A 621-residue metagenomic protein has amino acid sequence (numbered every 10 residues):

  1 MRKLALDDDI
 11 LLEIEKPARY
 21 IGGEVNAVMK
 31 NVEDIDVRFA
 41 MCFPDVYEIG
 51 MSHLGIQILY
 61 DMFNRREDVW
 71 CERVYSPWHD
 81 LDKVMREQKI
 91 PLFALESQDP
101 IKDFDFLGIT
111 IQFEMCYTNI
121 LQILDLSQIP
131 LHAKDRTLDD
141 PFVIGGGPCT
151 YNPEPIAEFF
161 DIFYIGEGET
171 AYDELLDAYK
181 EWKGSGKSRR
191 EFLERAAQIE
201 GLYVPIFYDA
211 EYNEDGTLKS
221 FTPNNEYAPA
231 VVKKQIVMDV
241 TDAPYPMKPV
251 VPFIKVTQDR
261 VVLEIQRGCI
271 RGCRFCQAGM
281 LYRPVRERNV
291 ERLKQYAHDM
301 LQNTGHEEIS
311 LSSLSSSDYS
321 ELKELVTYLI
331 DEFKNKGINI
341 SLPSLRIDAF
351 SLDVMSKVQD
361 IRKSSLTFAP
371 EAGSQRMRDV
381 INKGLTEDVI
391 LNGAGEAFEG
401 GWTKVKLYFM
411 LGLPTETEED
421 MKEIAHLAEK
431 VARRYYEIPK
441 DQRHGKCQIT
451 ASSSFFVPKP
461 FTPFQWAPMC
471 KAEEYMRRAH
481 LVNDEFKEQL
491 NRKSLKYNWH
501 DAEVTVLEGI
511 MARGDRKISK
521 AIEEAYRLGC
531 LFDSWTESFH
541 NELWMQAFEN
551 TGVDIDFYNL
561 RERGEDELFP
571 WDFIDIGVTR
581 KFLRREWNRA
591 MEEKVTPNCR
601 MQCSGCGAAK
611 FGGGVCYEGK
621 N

Functional and structural regions predicted by a protein language model:
M1-M29, E33, F39-M41, E488-N621: Radical SAM enzyme core and accessory elements
I10-A40, Y47-E48, P205, E211-V262 (+2 more regions): N-terminal [4Fe-4S]-dependent radical SAM core
F39-D45, F63, V250-F275, L301 (+2 more regions): N-terminal pre-triad scaffold of radical SAM enzymes
M41-C42, D299-K406, L411-S454, P458: Conserved SAM/AdoMet-binding glycine-rich loop
Y47-G50, H79-D82, M115-Y117, T150-P153 (+14 more regions): Flexible loop/turn segments at secondary-structure boundaries
H53, K255-E291, Q602-K620: Canonical Radical SAM [4Fe-4S] cluster-binding loop centered on the CxxxCxxC motif and its immediate flanking residues
E67-D80: A short beta-strand-loop structural module common to alpha/beta enzyme folds
P77-P223, P463-D515, I522-E537: Glycine-rich beta-alpha loop elements in corrinoid/cobalamin-binding modules across cobalamin-dependent enzymes
